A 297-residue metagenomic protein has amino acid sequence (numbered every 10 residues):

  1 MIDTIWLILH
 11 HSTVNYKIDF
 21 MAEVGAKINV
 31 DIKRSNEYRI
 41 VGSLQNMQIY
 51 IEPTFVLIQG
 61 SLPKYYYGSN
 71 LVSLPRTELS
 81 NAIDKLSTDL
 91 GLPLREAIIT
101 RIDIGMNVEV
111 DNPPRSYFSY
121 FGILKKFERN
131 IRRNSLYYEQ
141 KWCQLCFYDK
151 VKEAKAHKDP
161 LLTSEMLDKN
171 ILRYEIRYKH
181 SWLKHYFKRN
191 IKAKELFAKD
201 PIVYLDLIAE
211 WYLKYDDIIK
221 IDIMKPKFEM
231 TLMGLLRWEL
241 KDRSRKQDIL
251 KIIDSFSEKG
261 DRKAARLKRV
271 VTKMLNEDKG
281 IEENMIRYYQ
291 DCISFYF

Functional and structural regions predicted by a protein language model:
M1-I249, E277-F297: Structured, helix-rich domain cores that form ligand/interaction pockets
I249-K259: Short, mixed-charge amphipathic alpha-helical segments
E258-R269: Helix-turn-helix DNA-binding segment
R269-N276: Residue-level detection of the helix-turn-helix DNA-binding "recognition helix"
